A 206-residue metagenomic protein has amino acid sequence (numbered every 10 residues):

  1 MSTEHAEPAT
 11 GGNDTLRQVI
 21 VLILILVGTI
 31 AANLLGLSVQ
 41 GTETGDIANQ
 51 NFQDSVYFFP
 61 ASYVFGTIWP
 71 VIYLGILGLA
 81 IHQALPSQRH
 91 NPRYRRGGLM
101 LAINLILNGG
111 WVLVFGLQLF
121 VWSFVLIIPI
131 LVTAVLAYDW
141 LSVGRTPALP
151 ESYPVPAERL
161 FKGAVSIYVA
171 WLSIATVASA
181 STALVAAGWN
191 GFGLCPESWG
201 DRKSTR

Functional and structural regions predicted by a protein language model:
A9-I23: N-terminal membrane topogenic signal
L24-A31, M100-V112, L126-Y138, L160-S181: Alpha-helical transmembrane segments of multi-pass integral membrane proteins
L26-T44: Alpha-helical transmembrane segments of multi-pass membrane proteins
Q40-F52, R145-T146: Peri-membrane helix termini and adjoining interfacial loops of integral membrane proteins
F52-I68, A157-V165, W189-D201: Short aromatic-rich membrane-water interface segments that cap or initiate transmembrane helices in multi-pass membrane
N91-L101: Membrane-interfacial loop-to-transmembrane alpha-helix junctions, especially the N-terminal start
G110-V125, A187-F192: Membrane-interface helix caps and helix-loop-helix hairpins in membrane proteins
T205: Conserved small/polar residues in nucleotide/adenosyl-binding loops
